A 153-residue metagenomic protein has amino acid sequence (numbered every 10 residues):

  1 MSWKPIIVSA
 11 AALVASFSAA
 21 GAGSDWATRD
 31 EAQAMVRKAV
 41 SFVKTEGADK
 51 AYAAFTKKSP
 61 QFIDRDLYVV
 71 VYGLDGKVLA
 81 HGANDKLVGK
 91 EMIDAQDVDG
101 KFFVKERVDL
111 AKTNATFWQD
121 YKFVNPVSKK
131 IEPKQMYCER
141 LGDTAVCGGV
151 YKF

Functional and structural regions predicted by a protein language model:
S2-F153: N-terminal membrane-sensor/transducer module of prokaryotic signaling receptors
